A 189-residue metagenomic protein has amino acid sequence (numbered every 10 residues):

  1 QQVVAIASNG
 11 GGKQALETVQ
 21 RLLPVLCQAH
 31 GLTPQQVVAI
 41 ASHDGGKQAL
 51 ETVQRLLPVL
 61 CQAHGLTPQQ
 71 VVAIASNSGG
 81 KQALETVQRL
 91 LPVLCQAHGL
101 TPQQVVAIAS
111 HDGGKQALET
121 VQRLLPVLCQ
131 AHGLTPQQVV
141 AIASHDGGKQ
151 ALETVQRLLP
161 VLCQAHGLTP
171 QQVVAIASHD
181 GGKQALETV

Functional and structural regions predicted by a protein language model:
Q1-V189: Thr-biased low-complexity repeat/linker tracts and other Thr-enriched repetitive architectures
